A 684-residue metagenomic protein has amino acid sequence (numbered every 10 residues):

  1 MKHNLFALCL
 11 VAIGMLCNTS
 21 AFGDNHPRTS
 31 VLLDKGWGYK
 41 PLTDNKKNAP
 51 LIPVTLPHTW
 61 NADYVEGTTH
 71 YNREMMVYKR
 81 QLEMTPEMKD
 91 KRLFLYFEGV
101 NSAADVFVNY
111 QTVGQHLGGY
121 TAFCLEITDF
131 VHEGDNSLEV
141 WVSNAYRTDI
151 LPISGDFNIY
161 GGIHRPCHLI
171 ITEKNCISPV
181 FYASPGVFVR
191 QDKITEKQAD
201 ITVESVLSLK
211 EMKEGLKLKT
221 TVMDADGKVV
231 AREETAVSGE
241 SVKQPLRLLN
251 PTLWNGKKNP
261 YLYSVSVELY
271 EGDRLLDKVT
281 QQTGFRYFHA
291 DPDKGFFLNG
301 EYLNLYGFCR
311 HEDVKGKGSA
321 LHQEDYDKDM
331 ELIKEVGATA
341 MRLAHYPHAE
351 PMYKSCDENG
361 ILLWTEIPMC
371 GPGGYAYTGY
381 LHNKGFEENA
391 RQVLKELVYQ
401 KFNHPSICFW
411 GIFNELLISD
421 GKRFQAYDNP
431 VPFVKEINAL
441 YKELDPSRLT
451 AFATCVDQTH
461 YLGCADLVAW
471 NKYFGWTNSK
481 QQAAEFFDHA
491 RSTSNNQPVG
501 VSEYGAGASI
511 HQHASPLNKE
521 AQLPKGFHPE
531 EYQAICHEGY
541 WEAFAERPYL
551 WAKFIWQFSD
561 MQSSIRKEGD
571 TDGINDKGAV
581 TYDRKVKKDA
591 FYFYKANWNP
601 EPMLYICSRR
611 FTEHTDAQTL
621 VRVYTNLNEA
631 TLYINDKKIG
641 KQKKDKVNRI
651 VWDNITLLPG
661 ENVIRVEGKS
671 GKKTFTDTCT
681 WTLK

Functional and structural regions predicted by a protein language model:
M1-H345, S355, G360-L363, V393 (+5 more regions): Secreted/periplasmic carbohydrate-active enzymes, especially glycoside hydrolases
E204, M330-I333, A340-V586, A590-Y594 (+4 more regions): Substrate-binding/catalytic cleft of secreted carbohydrate-active enzymes, primarily glycoside hydrolases
N599-P600: Oxidoreductase and adenylate-handling cofactor-binding alpha/beta cores
